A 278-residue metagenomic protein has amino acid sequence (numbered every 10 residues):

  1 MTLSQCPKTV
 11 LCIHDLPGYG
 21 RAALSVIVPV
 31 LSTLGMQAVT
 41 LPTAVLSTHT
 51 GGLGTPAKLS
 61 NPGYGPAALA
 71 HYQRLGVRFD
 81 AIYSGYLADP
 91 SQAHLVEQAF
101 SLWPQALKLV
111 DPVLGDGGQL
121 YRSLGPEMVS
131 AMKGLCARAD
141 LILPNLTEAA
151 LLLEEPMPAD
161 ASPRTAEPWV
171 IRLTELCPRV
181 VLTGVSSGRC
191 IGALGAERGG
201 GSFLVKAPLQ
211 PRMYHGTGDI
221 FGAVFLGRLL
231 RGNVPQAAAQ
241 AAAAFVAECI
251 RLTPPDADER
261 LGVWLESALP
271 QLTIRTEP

Functional and structural regions predicted by a protein language model:
T2-V110, L114-R122, A268-Q271, R275-E277: Conserved N-terminal subdomain of the carbohydrate kinase-like
I13, L34, Y72-L75, L102-W103 (+7 more regions): Change "in soluble alpha/beta enzymes" to "in soluble alpha/beta proteins
G18, S202-G216: Short pre-catalytic strand/loop immediately N-terminal to key active-site residues, enriched for Gly-Thr
Y64-A67, G134, A237-A244: A non-catalytic, amphipathic alpha-helix used as a structural packing/dimerization or gating element in enzyme scaffolds
R122-S202, Q236: Conserved phosphate/ATP/ADP-binding segment of small-molecule kinases
L151, P211-P235, A239: Short, small-residue alpha-helix embedded
Q236-P278: Charged C-terminal helix
